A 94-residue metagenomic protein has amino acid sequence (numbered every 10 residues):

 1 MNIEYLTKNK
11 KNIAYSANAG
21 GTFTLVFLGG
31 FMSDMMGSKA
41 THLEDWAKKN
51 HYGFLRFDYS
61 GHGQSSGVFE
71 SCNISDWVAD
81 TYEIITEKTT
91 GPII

Functional and structural regions predicted by a protein language model:
M1-F23: N-terminal cap/lid segment of alpha/beta-hydrolase-fold proteins
T22-F31: Short beta-strand element of the alpha/beta-hydrolase
F31-S38: Short substrate-entry loop that stabilizes the transition state in hydrolases
A40-S66: Conserved alpha/beta-hydrolase
G63-K88: Catalytic nucleophile-loop/oxyanion-hole region of alpha/beta-hydrolase and closely related hydrolase-like folds
K88-I94: Alpha/beta-hydrolase fold nucleophile elbow
